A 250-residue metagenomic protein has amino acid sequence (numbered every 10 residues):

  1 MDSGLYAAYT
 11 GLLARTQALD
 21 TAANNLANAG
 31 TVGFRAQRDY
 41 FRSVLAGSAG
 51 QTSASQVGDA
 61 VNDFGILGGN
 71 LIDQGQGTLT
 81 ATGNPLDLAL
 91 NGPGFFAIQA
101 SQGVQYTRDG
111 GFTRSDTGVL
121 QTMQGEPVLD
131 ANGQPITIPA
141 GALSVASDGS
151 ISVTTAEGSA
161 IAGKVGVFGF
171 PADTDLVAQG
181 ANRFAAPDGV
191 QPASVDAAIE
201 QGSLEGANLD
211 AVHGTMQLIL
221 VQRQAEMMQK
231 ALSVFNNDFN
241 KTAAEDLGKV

Functional and structural regions predicted by a protein language model:
M1-V250: Amphipathic alpha-helical polymerization modules
